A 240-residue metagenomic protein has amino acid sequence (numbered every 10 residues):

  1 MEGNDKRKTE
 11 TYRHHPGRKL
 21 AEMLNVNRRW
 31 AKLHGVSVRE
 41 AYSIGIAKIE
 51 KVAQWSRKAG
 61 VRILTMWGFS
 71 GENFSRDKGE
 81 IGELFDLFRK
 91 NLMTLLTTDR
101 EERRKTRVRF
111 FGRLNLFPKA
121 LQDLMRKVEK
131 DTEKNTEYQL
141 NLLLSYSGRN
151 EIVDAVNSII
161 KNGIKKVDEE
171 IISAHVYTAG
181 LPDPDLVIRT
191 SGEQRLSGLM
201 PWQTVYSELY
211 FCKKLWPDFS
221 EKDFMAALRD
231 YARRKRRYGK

Functional and structural regions predicted by a protein language model:
M1-K240: Flexible, compositionally biased loop and terminal segments
